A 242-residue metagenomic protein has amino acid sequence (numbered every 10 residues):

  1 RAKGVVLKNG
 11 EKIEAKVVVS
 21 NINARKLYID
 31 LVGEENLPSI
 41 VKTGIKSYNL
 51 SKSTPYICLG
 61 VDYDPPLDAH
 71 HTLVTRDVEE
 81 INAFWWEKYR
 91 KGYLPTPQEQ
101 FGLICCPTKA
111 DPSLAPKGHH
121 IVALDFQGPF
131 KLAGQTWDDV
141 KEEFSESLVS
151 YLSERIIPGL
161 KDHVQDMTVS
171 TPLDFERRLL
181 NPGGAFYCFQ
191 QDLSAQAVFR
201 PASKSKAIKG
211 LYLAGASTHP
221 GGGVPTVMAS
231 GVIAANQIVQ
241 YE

Functional and structural regions predicted by a protein language model:
R1-A115: Mid-domain catalytic core of redox enzymes that form a hydrophobic substrate pocket/lid adjacent to a catalytic redox
V17, I22-L27, T54, E99 (+5 more regions): Generic recognition of stable, solvent-exposed alpha-helical segments in well-folded globular domains
V19, L59, L124, L152 (+3 more regions): Hydrophobic, well-ordered secondary-structure elements that form the walls of internal hydrophobic environments
N21, D30, P107, S147 (+2 more regions): Generic, well-ordered alpha-helical scaffold segments in large soluble proteins
T54, P129-D138, L213-H219: Glycine- and acidic
D62-E176: C-terminal segments that line or cap access tunnels to active or ligand-binding sites in enzymes and enzyme-associated
P97-C105, P158-P220: A glycine-rich dinucleotide-binding beta-alpha-beta segment and adjacent secondary-structure elements that constitute
A216-V239: A conserved FAD-binding loop/helix module that cradles the flavin
